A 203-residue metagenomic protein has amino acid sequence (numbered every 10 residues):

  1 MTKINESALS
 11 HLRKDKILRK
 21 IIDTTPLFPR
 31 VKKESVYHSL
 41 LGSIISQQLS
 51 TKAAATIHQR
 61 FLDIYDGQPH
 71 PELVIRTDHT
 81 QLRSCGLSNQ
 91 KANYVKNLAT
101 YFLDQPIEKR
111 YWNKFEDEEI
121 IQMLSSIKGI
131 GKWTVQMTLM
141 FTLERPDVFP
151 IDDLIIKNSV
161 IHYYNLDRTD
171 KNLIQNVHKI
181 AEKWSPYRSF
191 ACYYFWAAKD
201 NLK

Functional and structural regions predicted by a protein language model:
M1-P29, D117, K132-K203: C-terminal accessory module of base-excision DNA glycosylases/AP lyases that mediates lesion recognition and DNA
E6, H38-S39, R76-T77, I120 (+1 more regions): Alpha-helical scaffolds flanking conserved acidic
K14-L18, S50, A54-S126, S185: Alpha-helical ds-nucleic-acid-binding substructure associated with the helix-hairpin-helix region of base-excision DNA
R30-H38, G86-N89, A181-R188: Structural motif
E34-Q48: Alpha-helical scaffold segments that form or flank carboxylate-/histidine-based iron centers
L40, I44, L82, V177-A181: Amphipathic alpha-helical segments that form the core helices of the histone-fold
Q48-T56, L103-I107, L143-V148, A198-K203: Short helix-capping/linker segments at secondary-structure and domain boundaries
